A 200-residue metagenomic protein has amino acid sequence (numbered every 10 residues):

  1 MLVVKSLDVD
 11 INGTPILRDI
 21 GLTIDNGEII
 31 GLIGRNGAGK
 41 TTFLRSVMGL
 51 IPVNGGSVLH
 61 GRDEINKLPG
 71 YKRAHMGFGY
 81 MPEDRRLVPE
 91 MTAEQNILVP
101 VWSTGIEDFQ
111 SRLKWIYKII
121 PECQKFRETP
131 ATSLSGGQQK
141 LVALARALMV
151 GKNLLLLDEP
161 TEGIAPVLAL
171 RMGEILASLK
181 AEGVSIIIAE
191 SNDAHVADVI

Functional and structural regions predicted by a protein language model:
L2-V4, L17: Conserved structural motif at the start of ABC-family nucleotide-binding domains
N12, Q95-S111, I119-P121: ABC-type ATPase nucleotide-binding domains, specifically the catalytic core motifs of the NBD
I33-R35: The feature captures the beta-strand-to-loop junction immediately N-terminal to the Walker
M48: Helix-to-loop junction immediately C-terminal to a conserved catalytic motif
G56-I65, M76, F109-L113: Conserved ABC transporter NBD signature motif
P130-L134, Q138: Conserved ABC ATPase signature
L148-N153: A short, proline-enriched helix->beta-strand linker immediately N-terminal to the Walker B motif in ABC-type P-loop
L155-E159: Catalytic Walker B motif of ABC-type/P-loop ATPase nucleotide-binding domains
